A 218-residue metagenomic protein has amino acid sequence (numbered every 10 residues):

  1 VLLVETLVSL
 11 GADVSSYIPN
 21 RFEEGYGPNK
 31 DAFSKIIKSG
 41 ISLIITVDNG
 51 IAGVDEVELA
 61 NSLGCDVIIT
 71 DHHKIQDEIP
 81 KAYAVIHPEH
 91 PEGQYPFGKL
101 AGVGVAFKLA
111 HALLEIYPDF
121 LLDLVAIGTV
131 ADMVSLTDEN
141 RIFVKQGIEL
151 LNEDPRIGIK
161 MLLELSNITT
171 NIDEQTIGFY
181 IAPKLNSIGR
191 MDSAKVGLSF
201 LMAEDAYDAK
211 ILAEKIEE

Functional and structural regions predicted by a protein language model:
V1-L43, L63-G64, L114-E218: Hydrophobic helix-and-loop "lid/oligomerization" segment in the mid-to-C-terminal part of catalytic domains
L2-V103: Hydrophobic, small-residue-rich alpha-helical packing segments that form membrane-like cores
P80-V130, D138: Short alpha-helices
